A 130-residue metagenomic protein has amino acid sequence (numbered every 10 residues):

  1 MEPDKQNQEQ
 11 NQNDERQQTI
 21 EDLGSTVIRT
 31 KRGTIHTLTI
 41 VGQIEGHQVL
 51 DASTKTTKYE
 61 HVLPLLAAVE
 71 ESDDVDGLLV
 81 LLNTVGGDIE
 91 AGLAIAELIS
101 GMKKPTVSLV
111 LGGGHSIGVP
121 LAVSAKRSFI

Functional and structural regions predicted by a protein language model:
M1-I130: N-terminal organellar transit peptides
